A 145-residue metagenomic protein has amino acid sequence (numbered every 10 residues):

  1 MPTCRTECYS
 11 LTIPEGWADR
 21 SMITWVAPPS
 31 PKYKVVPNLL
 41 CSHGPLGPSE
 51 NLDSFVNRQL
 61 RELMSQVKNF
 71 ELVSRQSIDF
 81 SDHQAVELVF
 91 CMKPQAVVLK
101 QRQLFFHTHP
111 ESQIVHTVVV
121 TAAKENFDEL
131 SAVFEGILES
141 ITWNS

Functional and structural regions predicted by a protein language model:
P2-S54: Secretory pathway targeting signatures of secreted, lumenal, and periplasmic proteins
W17, H116-S145: Surface-exposed amphipathic alpha-helical segments
I23, V97-L99, N126-A132: A short, polar/proline- and glycine-enriched secondary-structure boundary/capping micro-motif
S30-Y33, F106-S112: Short glycine/proline-enriched loop/turn "hinge" motifs that connect secondary-structure elements and lie
H43-P45, M92, V120-A122: Short beta-strand-to-loop capping motifs
L60-T108: Signature of long, low-cysteine stretches enriched in small and polar/charged residues
Q84-A85, Q113-T117: Glycine-rich, often proline-containing surface loops adjacent to acidic residues and nearby aromatics that form
